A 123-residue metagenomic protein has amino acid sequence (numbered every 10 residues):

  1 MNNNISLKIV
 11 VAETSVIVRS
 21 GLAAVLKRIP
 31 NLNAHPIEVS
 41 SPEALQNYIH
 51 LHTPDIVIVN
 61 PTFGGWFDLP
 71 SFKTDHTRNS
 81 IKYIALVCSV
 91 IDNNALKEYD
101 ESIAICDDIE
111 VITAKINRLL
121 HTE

Functional and structural regions predicted by a protein language model:
S6-I17, L22, L26, V57: Conserved acidic segment of CheY-like receiver
N33-S41: Short hydrophobic/Thr-rich beta-strand motif most characteristic of the beta2 strand and flanking loop of CheY-like
S41-N47, I112: Short alpha-helical segment
P42, D55-T77: Conserved phosphotransfer microenvironments
P70, A85-I103: Alpha4 helix (beta4-alpha4-beta5 surface) of REC/receiver domains from two-component response regulators
R78-K82: A short helix->loop->beta-strand "cap" motif at the edges of active sites that frequently abuts
D108: Receiver (REC) domain switch/active-site region of two-component response regulators
I112-E123: Receiver (REC) domain switch/output surface
